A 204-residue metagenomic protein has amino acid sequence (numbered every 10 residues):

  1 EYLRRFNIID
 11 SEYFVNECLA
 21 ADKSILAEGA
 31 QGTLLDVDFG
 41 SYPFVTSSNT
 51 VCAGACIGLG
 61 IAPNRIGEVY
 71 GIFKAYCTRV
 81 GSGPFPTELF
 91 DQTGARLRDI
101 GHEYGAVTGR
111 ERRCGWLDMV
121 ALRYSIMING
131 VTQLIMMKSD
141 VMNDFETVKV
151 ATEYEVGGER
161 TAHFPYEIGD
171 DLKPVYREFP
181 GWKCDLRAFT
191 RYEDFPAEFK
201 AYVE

Functional and structural regions predicted by a protein language model:
E1-E204: Non-transmembrane, aqueous-exposed alpha-helical and coiled segments at domain scale
